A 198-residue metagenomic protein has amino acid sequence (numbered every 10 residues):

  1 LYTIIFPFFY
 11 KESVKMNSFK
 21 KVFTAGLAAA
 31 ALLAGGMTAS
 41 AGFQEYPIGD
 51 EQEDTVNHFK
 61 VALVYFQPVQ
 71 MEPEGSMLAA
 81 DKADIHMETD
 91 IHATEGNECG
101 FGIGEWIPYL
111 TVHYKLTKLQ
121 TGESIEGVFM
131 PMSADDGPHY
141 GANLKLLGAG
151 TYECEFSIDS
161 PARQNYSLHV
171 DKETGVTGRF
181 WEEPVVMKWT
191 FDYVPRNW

Functional and structural regions predicted by a protein language model:
L1-K15: Short, Lys/Arg-enriched N-terminal segments with co-localized hydrophobic residues within the first ~10-30 amino acids
G36-A41: Sec/Tat signal peptide C-region and signal peptidase I cleavage site
K82-A83, F101-V112: Short coil-to-beta strand junction motifs in C2/discoidin
M87-G104: Short amphipathic, basic-aromatic surface patches that mediate peripheral association with negatively charged
I125-A134: Solvent-exposed serine/threonine-rich low-complexity stretches and specific carbohydrate-binding patches
A134-G141: Aromatic sugar-binding surface patches on proteins that engage polysaccharides or sugar-phosphate polymers
D159-H169: Short acidic/polar inter-strand loop motif in beta-rich domains
S167-W198: Short beta-strand elements
